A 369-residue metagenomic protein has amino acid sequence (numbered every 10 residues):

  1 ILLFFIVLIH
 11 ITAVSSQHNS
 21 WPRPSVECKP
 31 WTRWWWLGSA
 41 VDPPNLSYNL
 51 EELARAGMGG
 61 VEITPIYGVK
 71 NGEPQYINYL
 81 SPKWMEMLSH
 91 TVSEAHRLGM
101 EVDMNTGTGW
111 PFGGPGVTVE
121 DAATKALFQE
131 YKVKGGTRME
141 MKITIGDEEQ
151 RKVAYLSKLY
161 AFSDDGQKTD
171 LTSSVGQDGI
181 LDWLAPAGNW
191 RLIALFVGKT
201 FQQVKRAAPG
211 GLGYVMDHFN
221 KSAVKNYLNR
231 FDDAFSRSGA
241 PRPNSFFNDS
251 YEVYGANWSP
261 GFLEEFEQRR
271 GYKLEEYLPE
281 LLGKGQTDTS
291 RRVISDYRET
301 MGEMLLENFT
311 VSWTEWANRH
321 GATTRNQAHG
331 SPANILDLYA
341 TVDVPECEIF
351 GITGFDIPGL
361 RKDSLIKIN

Functional and structural regions predicted by a protein language model:
I1-H18: Bacterial Sec-dependent N-terminal signal peptides
Q17-P24, K29, G38-Y48, E52-A56 (+2 more regions): Mature extracytoplasmic enzyme cores
R33-W35, G60-T64, V102-M104, S245-F247 (+2 more regions): Structural recognition of the beta-strand scaffold that forms the well-ordered cores of secreted hydrolase catalytic
L37-N45, N78-M85, A328-N334, F350-I357 (+1 more regions): Acidic-and-aromatic substrate-binding clefts and catalytic sites of carbohydrate-active enzymes
E51-L53, S93-H96, E315-T323, L336-N369: Catalytic-core region of carbohydrate-active enzymes that cleave or remodel glycosidic bonds
T64-I77: Glycine-rich, proline-tolerant flexible connector loops at the mouths of alpha/beta enzymes
V102-G113, N244-S250, Y297-N334: Aromatic-lined carbohydrate-recognition surfaces of secreted/lumenal glycan-active proteins
W110-K125, Y251-P260, T324-D356: Substrate-binding cleft/loops of secretory-pathway carbohydrate-active enzymes
